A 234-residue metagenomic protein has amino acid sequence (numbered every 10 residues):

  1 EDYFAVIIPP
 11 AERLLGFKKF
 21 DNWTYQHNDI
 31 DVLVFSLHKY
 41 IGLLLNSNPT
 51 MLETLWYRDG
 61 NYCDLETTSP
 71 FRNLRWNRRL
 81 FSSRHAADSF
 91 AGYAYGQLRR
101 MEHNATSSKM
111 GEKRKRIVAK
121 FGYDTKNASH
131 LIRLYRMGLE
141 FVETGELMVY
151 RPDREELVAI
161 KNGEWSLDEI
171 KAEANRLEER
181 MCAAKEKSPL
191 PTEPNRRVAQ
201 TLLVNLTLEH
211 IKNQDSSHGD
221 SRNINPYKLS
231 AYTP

Functional and structural regions predicted by a protein language model:
E1-Y25, L131: Catalytic metal-binding acidic patch
P10-A11, S36, S166: Short, solvent-exposed coil/turn linker segments
F17-K19, D64-L65, N162: Alpha-helix boundary/interfacial micro-motifs
Y25-V142, V149, V158-A159: Conserved NTP/Mg2+-binding pocket subregion across the NTase superfamily
A91-A94, M101-N104, V142, E146-P234: Structured mid-to-C-terminal alpha-helical surface segments
